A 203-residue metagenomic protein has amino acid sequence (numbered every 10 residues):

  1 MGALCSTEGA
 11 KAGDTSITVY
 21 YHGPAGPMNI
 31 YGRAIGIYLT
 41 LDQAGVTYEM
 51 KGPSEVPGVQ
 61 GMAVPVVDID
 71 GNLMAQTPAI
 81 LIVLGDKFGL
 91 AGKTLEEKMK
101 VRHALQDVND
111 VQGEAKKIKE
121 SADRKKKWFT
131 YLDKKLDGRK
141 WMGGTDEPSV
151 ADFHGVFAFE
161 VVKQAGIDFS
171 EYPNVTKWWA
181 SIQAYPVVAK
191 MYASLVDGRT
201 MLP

Functional and structural regions predicted by a protein language model:
G2-F129, K140: GST-like domain detector, emphasizing the conserved glutathione-binding G-site in the N-terminal thioredoxin-like
G2-G9, S16, S181, P186-P203: C-terminal helix/juxtamembrane-tail motif
I82, V111, K163-G166, R199 (+1 more regions): Hydrophobic alpha-helical segments
E96, H103-A193: GST-like fold's C-terminal all-alpha helical module
